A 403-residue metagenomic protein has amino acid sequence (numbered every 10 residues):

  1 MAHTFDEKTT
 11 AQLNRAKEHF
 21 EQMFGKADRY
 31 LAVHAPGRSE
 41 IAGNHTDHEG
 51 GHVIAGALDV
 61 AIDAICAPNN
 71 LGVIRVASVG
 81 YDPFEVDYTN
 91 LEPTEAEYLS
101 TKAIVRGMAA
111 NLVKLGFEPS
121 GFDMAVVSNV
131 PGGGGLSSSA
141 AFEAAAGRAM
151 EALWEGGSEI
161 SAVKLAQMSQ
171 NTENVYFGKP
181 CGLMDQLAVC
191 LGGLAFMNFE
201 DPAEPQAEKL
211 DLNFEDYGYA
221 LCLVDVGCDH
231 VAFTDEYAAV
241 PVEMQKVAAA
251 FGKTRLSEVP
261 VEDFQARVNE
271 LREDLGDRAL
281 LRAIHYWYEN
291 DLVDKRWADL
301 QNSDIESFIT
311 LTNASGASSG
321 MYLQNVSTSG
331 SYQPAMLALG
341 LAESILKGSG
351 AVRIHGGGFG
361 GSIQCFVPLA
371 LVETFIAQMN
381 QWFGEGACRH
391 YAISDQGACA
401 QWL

Functional and structural regions predicted by a protein language model:
M1-L31, P36-H52, Y88-E92, E97-D216 (+4 more regions): Gly/Ser-rich oxyanion-binding loop with an adjacent helix/lid that shapes the negatively charged ligand pocket
M1-R38, D63-Y98, F196-V352, C365-L403: C-terminal nucleotide
H52-N70, L191: Structural signature of FAD isoalloxazine-binding scaffolds in flavoprotein oxidoreductases
A140-A141, S362-V367: FabD-like malonyl-/acyl-CoA
F359: Glycine-rich phosphate-binding loop
